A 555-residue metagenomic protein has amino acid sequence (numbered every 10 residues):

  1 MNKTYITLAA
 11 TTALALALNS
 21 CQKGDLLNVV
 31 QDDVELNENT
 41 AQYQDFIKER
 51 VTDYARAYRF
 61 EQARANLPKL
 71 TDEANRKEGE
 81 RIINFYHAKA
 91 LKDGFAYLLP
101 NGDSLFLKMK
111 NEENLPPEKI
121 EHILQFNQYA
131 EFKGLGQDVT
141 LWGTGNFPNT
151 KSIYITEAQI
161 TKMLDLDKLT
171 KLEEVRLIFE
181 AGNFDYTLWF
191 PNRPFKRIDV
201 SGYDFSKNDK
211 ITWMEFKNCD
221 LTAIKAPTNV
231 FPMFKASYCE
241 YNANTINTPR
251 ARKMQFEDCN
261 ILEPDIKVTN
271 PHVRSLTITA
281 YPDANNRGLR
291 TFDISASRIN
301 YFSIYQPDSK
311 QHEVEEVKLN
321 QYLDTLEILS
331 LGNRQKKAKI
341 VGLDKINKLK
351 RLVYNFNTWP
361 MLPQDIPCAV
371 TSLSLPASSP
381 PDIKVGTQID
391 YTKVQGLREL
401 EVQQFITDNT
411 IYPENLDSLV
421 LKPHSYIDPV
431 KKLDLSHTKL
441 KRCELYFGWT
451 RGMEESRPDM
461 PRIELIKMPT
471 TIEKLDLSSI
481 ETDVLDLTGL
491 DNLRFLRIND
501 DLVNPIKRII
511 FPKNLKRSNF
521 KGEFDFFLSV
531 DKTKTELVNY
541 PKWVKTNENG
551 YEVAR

Functional and structural regions predicted by a protein language model:
M1-L8: Bacterial N-terminal signal peptides that target proteins for export
A15-L18: Bacterial Sec-type N-terminal signal peptides, specifically the leucine/valine-rich hydrophobic h-region
C21-D185, W189-N192, G202-K210, E215-D220 (+17 more regions): N-terminal capping/linker segments that flank leucine-rich repeat
Y154-I155, E215, K235, D434 (+3 more regions): Short beta-strand elements of solenoid repeat domains
F184-Y186, F205-T212, A284-N285, N300 (+9 more regions): Surface-exposed loop/turn motifs in large extracellular/passenger domains
M453-S456: Acidic/polar low-complexity surface segments
D500-V538: Leucine-rich repeat domain C-terminal region
